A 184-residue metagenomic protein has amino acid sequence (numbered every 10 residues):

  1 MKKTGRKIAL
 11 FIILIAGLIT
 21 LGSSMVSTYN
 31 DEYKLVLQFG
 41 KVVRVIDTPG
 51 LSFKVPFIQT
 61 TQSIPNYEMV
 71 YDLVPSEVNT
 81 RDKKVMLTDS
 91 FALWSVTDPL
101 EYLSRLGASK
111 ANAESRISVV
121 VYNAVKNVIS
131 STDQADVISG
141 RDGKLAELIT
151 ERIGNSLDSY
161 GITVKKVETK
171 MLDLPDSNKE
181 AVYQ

Functional and structural regions predicted by a protein language model:
K2-M25: Single-pass alpha-helical transmembrane signal-anchor segments
G22-S130: Hydrophobic membrane-anchoring helix/hairpin
T80-D82, T88, W94, A113-N178: Amphipathic, coiled-coil-like alpha-helical scaffolding segments used for oligomerization/assembly
N178-Q184: Flexible, glycine-rich surface segments
